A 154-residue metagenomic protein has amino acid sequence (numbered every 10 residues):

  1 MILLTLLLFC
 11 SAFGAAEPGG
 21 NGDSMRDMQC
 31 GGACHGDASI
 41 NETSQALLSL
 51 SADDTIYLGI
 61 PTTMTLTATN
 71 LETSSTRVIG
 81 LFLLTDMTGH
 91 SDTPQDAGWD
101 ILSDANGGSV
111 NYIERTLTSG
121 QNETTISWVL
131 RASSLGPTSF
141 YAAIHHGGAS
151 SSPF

Functional and structural regions predicted by a protein language model:
I2-C10: Bacterial N-terminal signal peptides
F9-F154: Sequence context surrounding c-type heme c attachment/ligation sites in exported
